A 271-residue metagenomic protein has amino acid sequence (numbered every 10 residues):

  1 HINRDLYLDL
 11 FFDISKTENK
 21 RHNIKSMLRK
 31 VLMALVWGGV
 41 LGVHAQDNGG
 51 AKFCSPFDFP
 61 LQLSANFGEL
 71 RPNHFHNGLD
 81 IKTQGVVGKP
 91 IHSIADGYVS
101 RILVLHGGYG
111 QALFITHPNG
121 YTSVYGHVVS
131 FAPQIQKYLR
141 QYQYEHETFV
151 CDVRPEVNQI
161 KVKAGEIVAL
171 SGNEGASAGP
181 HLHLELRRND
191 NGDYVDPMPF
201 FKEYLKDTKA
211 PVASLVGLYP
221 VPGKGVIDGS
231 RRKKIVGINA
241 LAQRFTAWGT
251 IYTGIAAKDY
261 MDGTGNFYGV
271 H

Functional and structural regions predicted by a protein language model:
H1, L8-D9, D13, E18-A51: Bacterial Sec-dependent N-terminal signal peptides
N3, D9, D13-I14, I24 (+4 more regions): Intrinsically disordered, low-complexity regions enriched in small/polar residues
A45-T122, V129-F131, T148-C151, P155-N158 (+3 more regions): Surface-exposed, glycine-biased beta-strand/turn segments
Y125-H127, I135-Y138: Short, conserved acidic/polar surface loops in the N-terminal third of protein domains
Q136-R154: Intrinsically disordered, low-complexity Ser/Thr- and acidic-rich flexible linkers and loops, especially at boundaries
G179-L186: Histidine-centered catalytic micro-motifs
